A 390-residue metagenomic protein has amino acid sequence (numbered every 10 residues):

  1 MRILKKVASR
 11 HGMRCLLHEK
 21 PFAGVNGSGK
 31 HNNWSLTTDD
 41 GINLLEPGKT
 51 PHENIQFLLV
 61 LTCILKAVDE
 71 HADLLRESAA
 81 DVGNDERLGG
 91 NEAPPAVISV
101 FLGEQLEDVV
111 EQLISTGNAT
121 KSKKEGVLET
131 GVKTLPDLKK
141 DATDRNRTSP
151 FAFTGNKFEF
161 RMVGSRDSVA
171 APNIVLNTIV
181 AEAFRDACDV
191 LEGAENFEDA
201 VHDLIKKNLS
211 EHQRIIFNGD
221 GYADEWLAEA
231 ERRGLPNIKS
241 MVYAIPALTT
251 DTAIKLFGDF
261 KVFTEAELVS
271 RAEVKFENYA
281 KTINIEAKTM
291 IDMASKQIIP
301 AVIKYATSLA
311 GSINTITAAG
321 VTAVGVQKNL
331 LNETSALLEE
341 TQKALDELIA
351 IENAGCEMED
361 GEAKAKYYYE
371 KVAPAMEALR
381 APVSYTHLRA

Functional and structural regions predicted by a protein language model:
M1-V274: Active-site capping/gating regions of soluble enzymes
H52, A363, Y367, K371-P374: C-terminal, helix-dominated tail/subdomain
N146, K275-Y279, E286, A306 (+2 more regions): C-terminal accessory/binding modules appended to enzymatic or scaffolding proteins
I179-E182, D186, M293, Q297-K304 (+3 more regions): Charged, amphipathic alpha-helical oligomerization/scaffolding segments
S270-E286, T315-G325, A350-Y367: Short, charged/polar, low-complexity loop and linker segments that flank or interrupt alpha-helical bundles
T289, P300, A306-G320: A conserved P-loop NTPase coupling/switch region
T315, Q327-S335: A conserved regulatory-domain signal marking ACT and ACT-like small-molecule sensing domains and adjacent regulatory
T386-A390: Conserved small/polar residues in nucleotide/adenosyl-binding loops
